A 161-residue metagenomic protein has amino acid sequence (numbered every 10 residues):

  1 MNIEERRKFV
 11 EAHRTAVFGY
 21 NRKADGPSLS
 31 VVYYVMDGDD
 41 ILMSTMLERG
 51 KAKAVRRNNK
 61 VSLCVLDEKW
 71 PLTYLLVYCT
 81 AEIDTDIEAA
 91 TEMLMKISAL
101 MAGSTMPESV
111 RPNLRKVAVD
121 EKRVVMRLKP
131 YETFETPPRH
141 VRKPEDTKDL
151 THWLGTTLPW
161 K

Functional and structural regions predicted by a protein language model:
M1-V17: Short, basic/aromatic recognition patches
I3-E4, E48-R49, R111: Structural motif corresponding to alpha-helix initiation and N-cap regions
V10-E11, R56-R57, V119: Alpha-helix boundary recognition
H13-L47, K53-V55, V61-L66, Y74-L76: Short beta-strand segments
A24-G26, K69-P71, K116-D120: A short beta-turn/loop motif at secondary-structure boundaries
R49-K51, W70, R142-K143: Short, surface-exposed beta-strand-loop junctions and turns on beta-sheet-rich folds
L75-K161: Charged, gly/pro-rich active-site loop segments
